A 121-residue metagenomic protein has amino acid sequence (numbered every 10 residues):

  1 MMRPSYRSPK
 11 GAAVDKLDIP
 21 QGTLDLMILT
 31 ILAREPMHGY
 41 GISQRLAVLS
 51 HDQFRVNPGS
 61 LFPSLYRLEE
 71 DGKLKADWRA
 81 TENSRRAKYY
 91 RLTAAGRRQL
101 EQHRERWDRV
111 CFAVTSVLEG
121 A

Functional and structural regions predicted by a protein language model:
M1-K10, R97-A121: Amphipathic alpha-helical dimerization/coiled-coil segments that flank or bridge DNA-binding/regulatory modules
V14-D18, W78-R79: Short beta-strand/turn micro-motifs at beta-sheet edges
K16-S60: N-terminal helix-turn-helix DNA-binding core of bacterial DNA-binding proteins
T30, Q44, Y66, E101 (+1 more regions): A cross-family signal for key residues in well-ordered alpha-helices that form functional helical elements
L61-L68: Basic amphipathic alpha-helical segments that dock to polyanions
E69-R86, R91: Beta-hairpin "wing" of winged helix-turn-helix
L92-G96: Accessory beta->alpha helical hairpin/"wing" motif in late/C-terminal subdomains of nucleic-acid enzymes
